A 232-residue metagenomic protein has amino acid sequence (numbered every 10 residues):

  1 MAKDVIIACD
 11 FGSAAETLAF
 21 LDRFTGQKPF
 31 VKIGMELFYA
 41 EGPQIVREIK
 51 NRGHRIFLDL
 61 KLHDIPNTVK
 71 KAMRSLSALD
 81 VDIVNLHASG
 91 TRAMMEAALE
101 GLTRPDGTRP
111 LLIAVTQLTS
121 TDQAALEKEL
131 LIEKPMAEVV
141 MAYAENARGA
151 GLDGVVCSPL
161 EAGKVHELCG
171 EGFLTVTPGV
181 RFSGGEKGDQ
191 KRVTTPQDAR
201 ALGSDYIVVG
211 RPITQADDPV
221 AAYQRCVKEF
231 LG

Functional and structural regions predicted by a protein language model:
A2, T68-A72, S77-D153, S158-E161 (+2 more regions): Conserved anion-binding
I6, K32, F57, N85 (+3 more regions): Conserved beta-strand positions in the central sheet of alpha/beta enzyme cores
I7, V31, K61, V84 (+5 more regions): Conserved, mostly hydrophobic/aromatic
A8-G12, G34-F38, H63-I65, S89 (+4 more regions): Active-site beta-loop-alpha junctions enriched in small/polar residues
G12-F24, N67-S75, K134-N146, K191-D198: Short, acidic/polar
G26, R52, L79, A150 (+1 more regions): Structural motif
L79-R92, R181-F182, Q190-A222: Glycine-rich phosphate-binding active-site loops on the catalytic face of alpha/beta enzymes
M95-G101, P105, R200, I213-G232: C-terminal helical cap(s) of enzyme catalytic domains, especially alpha/beta-barrels
